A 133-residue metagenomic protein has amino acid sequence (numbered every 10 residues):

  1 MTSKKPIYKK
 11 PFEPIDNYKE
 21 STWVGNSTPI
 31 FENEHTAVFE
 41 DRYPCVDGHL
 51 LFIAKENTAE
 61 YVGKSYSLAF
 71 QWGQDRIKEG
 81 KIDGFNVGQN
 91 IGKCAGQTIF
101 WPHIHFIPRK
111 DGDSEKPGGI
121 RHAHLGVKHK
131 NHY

Functional and structural regions predicted by a protein language model:
M1-Y133: HIT superfamily nucleotide-processing domains
